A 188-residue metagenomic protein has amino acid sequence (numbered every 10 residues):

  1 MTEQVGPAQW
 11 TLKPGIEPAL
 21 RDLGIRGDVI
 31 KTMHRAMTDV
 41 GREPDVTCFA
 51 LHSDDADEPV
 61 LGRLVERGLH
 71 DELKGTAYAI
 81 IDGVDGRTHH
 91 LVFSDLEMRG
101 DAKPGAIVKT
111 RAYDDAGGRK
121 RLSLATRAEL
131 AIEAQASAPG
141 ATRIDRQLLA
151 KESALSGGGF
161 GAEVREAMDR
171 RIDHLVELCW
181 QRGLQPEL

Functional and structural regions predicted by a protein language model:
M1-L188: Extended intrinsically disordered terminal tails
